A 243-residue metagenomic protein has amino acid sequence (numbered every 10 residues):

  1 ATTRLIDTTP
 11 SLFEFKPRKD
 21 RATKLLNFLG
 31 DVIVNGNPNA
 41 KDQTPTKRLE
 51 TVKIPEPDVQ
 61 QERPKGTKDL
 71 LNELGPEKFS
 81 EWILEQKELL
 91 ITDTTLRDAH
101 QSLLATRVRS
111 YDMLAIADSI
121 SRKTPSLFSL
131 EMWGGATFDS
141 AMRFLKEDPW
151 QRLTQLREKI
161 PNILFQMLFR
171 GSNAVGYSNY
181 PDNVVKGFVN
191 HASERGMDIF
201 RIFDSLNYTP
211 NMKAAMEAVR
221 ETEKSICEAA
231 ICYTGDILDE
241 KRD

Functional and structural regions predicted by a protein language model:
A1-S80, D93-S102, D112-M142: Terminal or standalone catalytic/regulatory effector modules within metabolic enzymes and repeat proteins
R21-L25, G75, F79, R109-I116 (+6 more regions): General structural feature for long, well-ordered alpha-helical segments within catalytic domains of soluble enzymes
N72-K87, T154-K159: Conserved oxyanion/phosphate-binding beta-strand-loop segments in alpha/beta enzyme cores
K87-T92, S225-I226: Short coil-to-beta-strand
E88, S121-T124, V219: Catalytic pocket of metal/acid-base enzymes, prominently hydrolases
L90-D98, L168, A192: Residues forming anionic-ligand binding surfaces in small-molecule and nucleic-acid pockets of primarily soluble enzymes
S102-A105, G187: Asp/Glu-centered strand-loop micro-motifs enriched in Gly/Pro and often flanked by an aromatic residue
G134-D243: Active-site beta->alpha loop and helix N-cap motifs at the rims of alpha/beta catalytic domains
